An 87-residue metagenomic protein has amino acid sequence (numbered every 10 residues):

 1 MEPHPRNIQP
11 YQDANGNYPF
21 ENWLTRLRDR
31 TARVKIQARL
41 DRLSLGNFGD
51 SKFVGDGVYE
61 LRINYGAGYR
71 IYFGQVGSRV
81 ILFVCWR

Functional and structural regions predicted by a protein language model:
M1-G68, G77-I81: Basic, Lys/Arg-enriched alpha-helical interface segments
W86-R87: Short beta-strand-loop-alpha-helix junction that forms the active-site gateway of nucleic-acid-processing nucleases
